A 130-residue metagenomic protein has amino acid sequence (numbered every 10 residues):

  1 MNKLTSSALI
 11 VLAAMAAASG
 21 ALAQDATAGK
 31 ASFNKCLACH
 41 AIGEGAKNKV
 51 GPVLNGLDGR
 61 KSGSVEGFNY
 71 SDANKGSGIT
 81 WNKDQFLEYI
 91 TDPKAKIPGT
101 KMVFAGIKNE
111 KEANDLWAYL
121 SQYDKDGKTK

Functional and structural regions predicted by a protein language model:
M1-L9: Bacterial N-terminal signal peptides that target proteins for export
I10-V11, A21: Cleavable N-terminal signal peptides
Q24-N69, K75-T80, D92-T100, Y123-K130: Periplasmic/extracellular electron-transfer cofactor-ligation site, primarily the c-type cytochrome heme-c attachment
